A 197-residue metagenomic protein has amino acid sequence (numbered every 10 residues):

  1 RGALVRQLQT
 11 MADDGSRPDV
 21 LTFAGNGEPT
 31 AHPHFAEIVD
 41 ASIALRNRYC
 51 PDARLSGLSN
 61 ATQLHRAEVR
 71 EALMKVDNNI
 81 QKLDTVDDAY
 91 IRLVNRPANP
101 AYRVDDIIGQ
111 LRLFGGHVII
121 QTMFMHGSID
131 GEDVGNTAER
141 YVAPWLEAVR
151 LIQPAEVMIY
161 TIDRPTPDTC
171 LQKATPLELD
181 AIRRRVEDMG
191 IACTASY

Functional and structural regions predicted by a protein language model:
R1-T22, E37: Conserved alpha-helical substructure of the radical SAM core
A12, R46, V186: Conserved hydrophobic residues forming the short capping helix/wall of the S-adenosyl-L-methionine
F23-G27: Short, charge-patterned binding micro-sites
T30-Y160, P165-Q172: Conserved AdoMet/S-adenosylmethionine-binding subsite of the radical SAM
T175-Y197: Binuclear metal-ion centers of metallo-dependent hydrolases, dominated by the metallo-beta-lactamase
